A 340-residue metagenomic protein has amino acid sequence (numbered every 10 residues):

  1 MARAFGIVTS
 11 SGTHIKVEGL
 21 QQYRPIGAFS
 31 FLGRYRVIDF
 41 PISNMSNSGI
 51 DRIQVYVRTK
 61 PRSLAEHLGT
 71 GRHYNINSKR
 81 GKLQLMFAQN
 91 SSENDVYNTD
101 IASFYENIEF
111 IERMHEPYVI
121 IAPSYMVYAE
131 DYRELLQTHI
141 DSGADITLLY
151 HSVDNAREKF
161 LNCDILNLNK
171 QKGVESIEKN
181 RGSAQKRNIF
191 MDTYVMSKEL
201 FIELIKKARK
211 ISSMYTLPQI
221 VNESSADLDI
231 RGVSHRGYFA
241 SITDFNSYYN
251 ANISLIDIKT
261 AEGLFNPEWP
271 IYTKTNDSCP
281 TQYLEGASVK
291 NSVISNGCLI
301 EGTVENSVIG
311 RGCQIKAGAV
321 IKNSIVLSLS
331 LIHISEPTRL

Functional and structural regions predicted by a protein language model:
M1-N252: Unchanged
M1-S10, R209-S335, R339: Left-handed beta-helix
